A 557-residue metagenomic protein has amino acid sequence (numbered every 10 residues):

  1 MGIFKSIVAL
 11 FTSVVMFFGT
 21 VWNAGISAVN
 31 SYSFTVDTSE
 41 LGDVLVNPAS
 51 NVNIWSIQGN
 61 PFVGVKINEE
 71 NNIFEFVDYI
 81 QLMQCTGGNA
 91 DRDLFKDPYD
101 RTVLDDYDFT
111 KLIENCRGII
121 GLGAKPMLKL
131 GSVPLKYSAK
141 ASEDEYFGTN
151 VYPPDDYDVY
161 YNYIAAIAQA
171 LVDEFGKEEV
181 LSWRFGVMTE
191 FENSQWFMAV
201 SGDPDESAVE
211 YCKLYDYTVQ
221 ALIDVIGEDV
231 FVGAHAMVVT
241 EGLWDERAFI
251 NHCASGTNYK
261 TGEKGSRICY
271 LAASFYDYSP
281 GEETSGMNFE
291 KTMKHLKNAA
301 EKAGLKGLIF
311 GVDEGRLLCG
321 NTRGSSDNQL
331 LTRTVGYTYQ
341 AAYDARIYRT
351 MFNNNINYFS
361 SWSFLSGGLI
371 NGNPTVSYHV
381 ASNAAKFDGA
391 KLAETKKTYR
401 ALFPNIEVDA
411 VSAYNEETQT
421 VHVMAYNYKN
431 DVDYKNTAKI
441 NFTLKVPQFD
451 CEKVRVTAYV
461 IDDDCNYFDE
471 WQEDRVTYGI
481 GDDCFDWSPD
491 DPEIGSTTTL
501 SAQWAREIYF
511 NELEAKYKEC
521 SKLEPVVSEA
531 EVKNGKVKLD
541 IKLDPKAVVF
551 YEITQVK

Functional and structural regions predicted by a protein language model:
G2-S13: Sec-dependent signal peptide recognition, specifically the positively charged N-region followed immediately by
M16, T20-I67, P545: Mature N-terminal, pre-catalytic/accessory segment of carbohydrate-active enzymes
V52-I54, L82, V187, A234-H235 (+4 more regions): Conserved beta-strand positions
N53-I67, L104-F109, N193-F197, M237-N251 (+4 more regions): Acidic-and-aromatic substrate-binding clefts and catalytic sites of carbohydrate-active enzymes
E75-E282: Substrate-binding cleft and catalytic face of glycoside hydrolase catalytic domains, especially the flexible beta-alpha
Y278-G367, G372-D388, E416, D431 (+2 more regions): Catalytic-core region of carbohydrate-active enzymes that cleave or remodel glycosidic bonds
F403-D483, W487-P492, K546-V549: Carbohydrate-binding surface patches
G481-K557: C-terminal beta-strand-rich structural cap/linker in extracellular carbohydrate-active enzymes
